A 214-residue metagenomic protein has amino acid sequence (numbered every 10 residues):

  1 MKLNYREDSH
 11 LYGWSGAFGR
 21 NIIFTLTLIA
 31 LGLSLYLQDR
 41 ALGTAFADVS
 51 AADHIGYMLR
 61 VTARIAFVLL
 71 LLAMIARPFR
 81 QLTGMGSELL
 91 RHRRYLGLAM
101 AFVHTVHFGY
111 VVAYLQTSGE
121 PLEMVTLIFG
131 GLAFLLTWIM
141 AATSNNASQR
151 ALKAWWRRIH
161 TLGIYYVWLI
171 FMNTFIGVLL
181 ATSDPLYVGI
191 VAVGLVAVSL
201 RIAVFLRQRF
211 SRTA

Functional and structural regions predicted by a protein language model:
K2-A214: Membrane-embedded alpha-helical bundles that constitute the cytochrome b-like, heme-associated redox core of multi-pass
